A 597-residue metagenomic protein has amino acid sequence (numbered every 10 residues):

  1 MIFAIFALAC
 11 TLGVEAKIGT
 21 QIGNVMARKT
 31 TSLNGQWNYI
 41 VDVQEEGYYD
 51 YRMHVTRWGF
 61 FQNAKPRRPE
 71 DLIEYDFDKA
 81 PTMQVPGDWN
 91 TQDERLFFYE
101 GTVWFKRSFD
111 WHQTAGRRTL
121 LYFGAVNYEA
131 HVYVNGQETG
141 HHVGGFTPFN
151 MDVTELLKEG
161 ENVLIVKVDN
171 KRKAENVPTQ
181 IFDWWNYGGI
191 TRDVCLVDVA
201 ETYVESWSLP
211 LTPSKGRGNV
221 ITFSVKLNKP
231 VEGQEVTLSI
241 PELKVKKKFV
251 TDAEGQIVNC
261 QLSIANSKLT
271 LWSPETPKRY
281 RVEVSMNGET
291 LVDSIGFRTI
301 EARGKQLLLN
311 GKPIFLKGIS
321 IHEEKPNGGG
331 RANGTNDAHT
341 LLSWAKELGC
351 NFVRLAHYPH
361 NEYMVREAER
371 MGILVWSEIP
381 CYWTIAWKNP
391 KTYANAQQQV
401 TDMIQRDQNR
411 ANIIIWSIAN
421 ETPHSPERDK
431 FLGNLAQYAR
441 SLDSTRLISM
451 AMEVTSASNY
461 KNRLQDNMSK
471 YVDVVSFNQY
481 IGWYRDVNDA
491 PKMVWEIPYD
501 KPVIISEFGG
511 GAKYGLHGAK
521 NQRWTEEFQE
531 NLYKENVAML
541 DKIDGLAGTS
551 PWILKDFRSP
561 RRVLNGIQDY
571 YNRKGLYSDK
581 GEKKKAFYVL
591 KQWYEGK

Functional and structural regions predicted by a protein language model:
M1-I18: Bacterial Sec-dependent N-terminal signal peptides
I5-A9, T212-S214, N219, Q256-K268: Short, basic, low-complexity termini and linkers enriched in Ser/Thr/Gly/Pro that act as targeting/leader peptides
G13-N90, V163-K167, K171-A174, K534: Accessory carbohydrate-binding/adhesion or oligomerization-edge regions at the termini of glycan-active proteins
G19, G23-N24, I40-Q44, D88 (+3 more regions): Accessory beta-strand-rich segments of carbohydrate-active enzymes
G23-D50, F60-Q62, V126, N186-G189 (+7 more regions): Substrate-binding clefts and catalytic carboxylate motifs of secreted carbohydrate-active enzymes
P69-E74, P81-D110, A115-N135, G140-H141 (+13 more regions): Active-site-adjacent substrate/metal-binding segments within catalytic domains of carbohydrate-active enzymes
K158-E161, S224-R303: Extended acidic/polar, glycine-enriched regions that form or flank non-catalytic beta-rich accessory modules
E201-P230, Y594-K597: Surface beta-strand/loop "capping" patches
